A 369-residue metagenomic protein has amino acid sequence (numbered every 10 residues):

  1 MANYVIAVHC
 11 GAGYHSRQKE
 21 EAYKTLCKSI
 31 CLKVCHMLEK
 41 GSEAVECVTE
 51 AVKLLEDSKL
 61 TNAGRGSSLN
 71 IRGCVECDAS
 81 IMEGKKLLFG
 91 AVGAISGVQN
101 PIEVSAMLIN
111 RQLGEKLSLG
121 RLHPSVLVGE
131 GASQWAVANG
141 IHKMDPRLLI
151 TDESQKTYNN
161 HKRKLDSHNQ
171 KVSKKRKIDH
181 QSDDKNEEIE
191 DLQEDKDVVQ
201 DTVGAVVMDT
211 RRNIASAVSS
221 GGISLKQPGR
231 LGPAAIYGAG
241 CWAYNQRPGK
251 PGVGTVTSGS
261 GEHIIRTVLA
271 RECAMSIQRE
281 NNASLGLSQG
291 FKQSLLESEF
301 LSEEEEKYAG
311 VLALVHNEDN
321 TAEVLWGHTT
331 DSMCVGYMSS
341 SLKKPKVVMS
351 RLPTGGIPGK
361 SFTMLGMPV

Functional and structural regions predicted by a protein language model:
M1-V369: Alpha/propeptide regions of enzymes that mature by internal proteolysis
